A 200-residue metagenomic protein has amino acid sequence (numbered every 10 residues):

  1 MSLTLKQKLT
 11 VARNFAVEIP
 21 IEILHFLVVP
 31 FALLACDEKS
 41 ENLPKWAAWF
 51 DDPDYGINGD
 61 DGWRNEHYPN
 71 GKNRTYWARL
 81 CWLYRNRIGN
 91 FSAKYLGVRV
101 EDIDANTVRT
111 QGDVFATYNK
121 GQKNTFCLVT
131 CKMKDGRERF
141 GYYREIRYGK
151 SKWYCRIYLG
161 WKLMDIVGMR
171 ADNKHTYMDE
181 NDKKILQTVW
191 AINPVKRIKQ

Functional and structural regions predicted by a protein language model:
M1-E18, G56, G62-K72: Compositionally biased, charge-rich terminal segments
M1-T4, L80, R197-Q200: Short intrinsically disordered terminal tails
L5-E38: A hydrophobic membrane-anchoring feature enriched in long, contiguous, low-charge segments that mark signal-anchor
A32, E101-N106, K132, G149: Compositionally biased, intrinsically disordered low-complexity segments
E38-C127: Long, solvent-exposed N-terminal ectodomains/accessory regions that are displayed to the extracellular/lumenal milieu
V129-Q200: Cytosol-/stroma-facing membrane-proximal "stalk/adaptor" domains immediately downstream of transmembrane anchors
